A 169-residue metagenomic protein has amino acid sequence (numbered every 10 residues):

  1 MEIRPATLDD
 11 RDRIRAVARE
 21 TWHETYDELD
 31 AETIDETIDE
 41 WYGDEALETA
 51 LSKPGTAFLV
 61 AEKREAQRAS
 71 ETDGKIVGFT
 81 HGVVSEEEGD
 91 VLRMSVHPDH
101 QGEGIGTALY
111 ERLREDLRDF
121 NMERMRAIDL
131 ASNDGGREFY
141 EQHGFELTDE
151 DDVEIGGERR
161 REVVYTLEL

Functional and structural regions predicted by a protein language model:
M1-I3: Extreme N-terminal starter segment of soluble prokaryotic enzymes
P5-R11, R15-Q101, T107-R112, D116 (+2 more regions): Acetyl-CoA-dependent GNAT
L8, R126-D134, E138, Q142-H143 (+1 more regions): C-terminal "cap" of GNAT-fold acetyltransferases
G74, N121, R159-R161: Residue-level preference for beta-strand/loop junctions
T80, F145-E146: Short hydrophobic beta-strand motif reused across regulatory alpha/beta modules
E86-E88, R124, E162: A generic structural signal for beta-strand entry/edge sites
G104, N121, G144: Short glycine-rich hinge loops at helix-strand junctions in the catalytic core of two-component histidine kinases
L117-I128: Conserved GNAT acetyl-CoA-binding A-motif
